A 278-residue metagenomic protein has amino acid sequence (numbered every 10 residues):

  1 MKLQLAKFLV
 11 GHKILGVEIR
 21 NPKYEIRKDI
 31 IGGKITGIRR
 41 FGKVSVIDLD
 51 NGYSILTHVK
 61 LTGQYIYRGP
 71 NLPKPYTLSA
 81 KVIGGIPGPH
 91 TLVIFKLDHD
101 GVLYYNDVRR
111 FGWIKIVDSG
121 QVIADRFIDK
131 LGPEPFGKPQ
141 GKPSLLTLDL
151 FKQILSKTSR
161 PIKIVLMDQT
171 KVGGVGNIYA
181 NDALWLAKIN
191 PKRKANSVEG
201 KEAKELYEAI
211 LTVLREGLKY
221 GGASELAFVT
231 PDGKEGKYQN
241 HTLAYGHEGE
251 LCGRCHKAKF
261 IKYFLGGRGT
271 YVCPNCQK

Functional and structural regions predicted by a protein language model:
L3, K13-E25, I30-I35, V44 (+3 more regions): Basic, nucleic-acid-binding surfaces and adjacent catalytic neighborhoods in DNA/RNA-processing proteins
V10, G33-G69, H90: N-terminal functional module of multi-domain proteins
N21, L49-N51, K96-D100, R254: Short acidic, glycine-rich loop/turn motifs
V46-D48, I94-K96, V272: Short, well-ordered beta-strand micro-motif
S54, G101-V102, A258, G269: Short, solvent-exposed loop/turn motifs
I55-G173, Y179-A180, L184-L186: Phosphate/anion-contacting hairpin/loop surfaces
